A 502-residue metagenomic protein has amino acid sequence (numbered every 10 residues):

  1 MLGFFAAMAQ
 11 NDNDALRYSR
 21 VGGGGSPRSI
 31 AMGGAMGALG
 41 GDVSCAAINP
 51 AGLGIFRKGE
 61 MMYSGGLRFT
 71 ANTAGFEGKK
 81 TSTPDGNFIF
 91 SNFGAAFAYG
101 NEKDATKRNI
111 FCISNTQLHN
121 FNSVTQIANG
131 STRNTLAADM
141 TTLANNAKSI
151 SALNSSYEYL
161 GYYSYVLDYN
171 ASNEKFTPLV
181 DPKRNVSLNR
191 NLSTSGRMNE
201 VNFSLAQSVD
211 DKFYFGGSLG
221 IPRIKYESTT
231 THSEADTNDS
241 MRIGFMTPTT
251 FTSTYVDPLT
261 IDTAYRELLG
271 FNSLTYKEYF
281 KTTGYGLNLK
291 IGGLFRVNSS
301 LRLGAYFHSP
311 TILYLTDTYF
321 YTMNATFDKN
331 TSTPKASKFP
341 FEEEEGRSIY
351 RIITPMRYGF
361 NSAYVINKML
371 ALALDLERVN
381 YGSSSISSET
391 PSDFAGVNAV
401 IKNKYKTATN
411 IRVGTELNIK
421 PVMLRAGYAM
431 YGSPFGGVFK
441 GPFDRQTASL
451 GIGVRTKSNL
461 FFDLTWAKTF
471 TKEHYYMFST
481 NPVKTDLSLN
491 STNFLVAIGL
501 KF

Functional and structural regions predicted by a protein language model:
M1-G3: Bacterial N-terminal signal peptides
F5-A9: Sec/Tat signal peptide C-region and signal peptidase I cleavage site
Q10-G24, I30, A98-F502: Outer-membrane beta-barrel porins/channels
P27, L39-I48, G54-T132, G196-N199: Outer-membrane beta-barrel translocator/receptor signature
N49-P50, V438: Short beta-alpha junctions and helix-cap segments that line functional grooves
